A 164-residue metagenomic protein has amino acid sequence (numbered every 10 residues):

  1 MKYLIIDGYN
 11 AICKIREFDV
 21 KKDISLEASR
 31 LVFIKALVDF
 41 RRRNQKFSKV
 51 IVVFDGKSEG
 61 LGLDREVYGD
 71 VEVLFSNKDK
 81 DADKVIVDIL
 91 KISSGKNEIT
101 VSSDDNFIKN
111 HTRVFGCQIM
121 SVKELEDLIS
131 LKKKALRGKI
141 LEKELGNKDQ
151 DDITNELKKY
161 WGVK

Functional and structural regions predicted by a protein language model:
K2-I6, N10-K164: Nuclease catalytic cores that cleave nucleic-acid phosphodiester bonds, predominantly acidic two-metal-ion
